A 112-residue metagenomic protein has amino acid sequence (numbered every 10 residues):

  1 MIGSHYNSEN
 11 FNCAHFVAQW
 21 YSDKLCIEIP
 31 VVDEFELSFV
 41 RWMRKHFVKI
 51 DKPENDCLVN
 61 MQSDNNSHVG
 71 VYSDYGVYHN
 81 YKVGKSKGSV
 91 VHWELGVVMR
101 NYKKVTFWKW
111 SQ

Functional and structural regions predicted by a protein language model:
M1-I2, K87-Q112: Non-catalytic ligand/cofactor/substrate-binding and regulatory segments of enzyme domains
I2-E54: Catalytic cysteine-centered active-site loop
H5, W20, H46, V77 (+2 more regions): Intrinsically disordered, low-complexity N-terminal regions enriched in serine/proline/glycine with scattered basic
V32-K87, V91, G96-V97: ...with weaker cross-activation on analogous glycine-rich loops/strands in unrelated enzymes
